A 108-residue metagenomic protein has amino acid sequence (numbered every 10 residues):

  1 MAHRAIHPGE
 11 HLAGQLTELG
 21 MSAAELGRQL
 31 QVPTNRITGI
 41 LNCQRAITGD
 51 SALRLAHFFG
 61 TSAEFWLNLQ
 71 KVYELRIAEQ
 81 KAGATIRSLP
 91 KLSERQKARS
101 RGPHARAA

Functional and structural regions predicted by a protein language model:
M1-M21: A short, Lys/Arg-rich alpha-helix, primarily the initiator
T17, R28, H57: Short polybasic/polar patches that bind polyanions
M21-G39: Short alpha-helical DNA-recognition segment
P33, Q44, F59, Q70-Y73: The DNA-recognition helices of helix-turn-helix-type DNA-binding domains
Q44-H57: Short, basic-rich loop-to-helix N-cap that marks the start of a DNA-contacting helix
H57, L67-A108: Short, charged recognition helix plus adjacent turn of helix-turn-helix-like nucleic-acid-binding domains
